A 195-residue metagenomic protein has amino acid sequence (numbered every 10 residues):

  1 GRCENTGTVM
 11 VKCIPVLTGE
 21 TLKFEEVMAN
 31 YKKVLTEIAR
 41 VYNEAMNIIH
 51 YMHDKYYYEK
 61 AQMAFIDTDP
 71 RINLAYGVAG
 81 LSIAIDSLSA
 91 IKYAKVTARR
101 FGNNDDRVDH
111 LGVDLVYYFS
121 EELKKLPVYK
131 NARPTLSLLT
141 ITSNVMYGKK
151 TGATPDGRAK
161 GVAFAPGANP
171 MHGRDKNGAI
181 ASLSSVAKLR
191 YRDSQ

Functional and structural regions predicted by a protein language model:
G1-R99, G173-Q195: Structured mid-domain segments that build the active-site/substrate or prosthetic-cofactor binding neighborhood
L35-Y42, G112-S120: Short amphipathic alpha-helical coiled-coil/interface segments
M52-Y58, L111-D114, S120-Q195: Catalytic alpha/beta core of large soluble enzyme barrels
R71-S89, V108, K150-P166: Short, Lys/Arg-enriched charge-dense amphipathic segments
R99-H110, D114: A structural-propensity feature for long, helix-poor, extended segments
